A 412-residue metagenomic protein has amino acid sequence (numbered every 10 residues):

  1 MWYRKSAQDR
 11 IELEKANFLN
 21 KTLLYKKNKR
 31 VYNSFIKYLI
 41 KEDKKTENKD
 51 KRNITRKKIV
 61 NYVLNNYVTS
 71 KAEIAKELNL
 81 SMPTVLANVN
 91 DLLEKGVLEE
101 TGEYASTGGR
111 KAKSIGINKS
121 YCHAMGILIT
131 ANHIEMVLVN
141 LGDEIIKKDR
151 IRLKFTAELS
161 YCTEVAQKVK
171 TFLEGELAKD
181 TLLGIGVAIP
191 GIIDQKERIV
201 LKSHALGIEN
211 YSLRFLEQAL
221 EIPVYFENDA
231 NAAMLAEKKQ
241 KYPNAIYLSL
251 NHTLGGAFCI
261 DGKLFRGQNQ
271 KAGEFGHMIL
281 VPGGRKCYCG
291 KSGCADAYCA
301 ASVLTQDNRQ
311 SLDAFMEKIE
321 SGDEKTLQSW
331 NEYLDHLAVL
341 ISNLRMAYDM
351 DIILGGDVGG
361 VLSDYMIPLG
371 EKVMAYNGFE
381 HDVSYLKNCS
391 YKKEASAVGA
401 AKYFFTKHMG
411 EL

Functional and structural regions predicted by a protein language model:
K21, K26-K76: Extreme N-terminal segment that seeds HTH/winged-HTH DNA-binding domains in transcriptional regulators
N48-K49, N53, N61-L64, Y225-Q240 (+1 more regions): Glycine-rich phosphate-binding/hydrolytic loop that grips phosphoryl groups
V68-E100: N-terminal helix-turn-helix
E100-A124, V224-Y247: Conserved phosphate-binding catalytic cores of ATP/NTP-utilizing and phosphoryl-transfer enzymes
K111-I146, Y247-C259: Gly/Thr-rich phosphate-binding beta-strand-loop-beta motif of the actin/hexokinase/Hsp70
K148-R150, R214, I222-E320, E324: Glycine/GP-enriched mid-protein hinge/lid loop-to-helix segment characteristic of carbohydrate kinases
D149-N244, D364-Y376: Glycine-rich phosphate-binding loop and adjoining helix at the ATP-binding site of ATP-dependent phosphoryl-transfer
S160-A178, A295-Y298, Q306-Y365, N388-C389 (+1 more regions): Adenine-nucleotide phosphate-binding core of ATP-dependent small-molecule kinases
